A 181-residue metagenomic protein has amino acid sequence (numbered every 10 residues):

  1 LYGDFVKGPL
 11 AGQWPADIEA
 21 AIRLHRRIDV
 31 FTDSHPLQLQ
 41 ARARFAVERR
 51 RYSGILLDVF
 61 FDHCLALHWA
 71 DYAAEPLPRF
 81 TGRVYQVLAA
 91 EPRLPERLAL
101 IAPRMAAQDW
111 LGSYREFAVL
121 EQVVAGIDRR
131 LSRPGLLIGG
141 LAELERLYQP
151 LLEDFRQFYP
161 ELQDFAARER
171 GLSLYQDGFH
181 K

Functional and structural regions predicted by a protein language model:
L1-K181: N-terminal leader/auxiliary helical segments
